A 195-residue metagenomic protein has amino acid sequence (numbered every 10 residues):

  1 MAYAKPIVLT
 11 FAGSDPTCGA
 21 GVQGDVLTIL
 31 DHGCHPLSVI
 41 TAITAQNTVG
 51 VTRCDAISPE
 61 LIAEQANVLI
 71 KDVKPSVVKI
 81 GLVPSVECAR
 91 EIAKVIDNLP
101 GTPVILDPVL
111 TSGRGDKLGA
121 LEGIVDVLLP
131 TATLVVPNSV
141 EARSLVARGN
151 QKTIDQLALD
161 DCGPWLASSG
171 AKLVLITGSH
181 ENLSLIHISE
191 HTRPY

Functional and structural regions predicted by a protein language model:
A2-T10, V26-S112: Conserved N-terminal subdomain of the carbohydrate kinase-like
A12-G19: Short, glycine-rich nucleotide/cofactor-binding loops
V22: Active-site-proximal alpha-helical scaffold in enzymes
L30, L129, A167: Anion (oxyanion) recognition and catalysis
L61-Q65, V127, W165: A non-catalytic, amphipathic alpha-helix used as a structural packing/dimerization or gating element in enzyme scaffolds
V77-I80, S85-L159, P164, I176-S184: Conserved beta-alpha-beta core of the PfkB/ribokinase-like small-molecule kinase fold
K172-L173: Acyl-thioester C-C bond-transforming condensing/cleaving domain
H187-Y195: Single conserved hydrophobic/aromatic residue that forms the stacking wall/gate of nucleotide- or nucleobase-binding
